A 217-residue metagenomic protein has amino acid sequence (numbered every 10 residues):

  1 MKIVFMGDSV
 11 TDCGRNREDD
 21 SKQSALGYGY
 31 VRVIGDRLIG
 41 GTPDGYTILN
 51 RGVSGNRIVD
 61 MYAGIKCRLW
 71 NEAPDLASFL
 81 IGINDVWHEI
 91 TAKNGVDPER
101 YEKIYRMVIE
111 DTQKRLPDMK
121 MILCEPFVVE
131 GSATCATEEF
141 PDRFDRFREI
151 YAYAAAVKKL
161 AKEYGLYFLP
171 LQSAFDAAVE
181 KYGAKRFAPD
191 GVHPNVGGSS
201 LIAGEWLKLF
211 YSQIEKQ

Functional and structural regions predicted by a protein language model:
M1-R51, K66-A73: Serine-esterase "nucleophile elbow" of acetyl-processing enzymes
D8, R15, V53-N56, I83 (+2 more regions): Gly/Ser/Thr-rich helix-start
T11, R57, E125: Ser/Thr-centric signal marking residues that sit in or immediately flank functional binding/regulatory motifs
G14-R15, V59, H88: Short N-terminal helix/helix-N-cap motif within the alpha/beta-hydrolase-1
V33-D36, G40-D44, Y62-Q217: Alpha-helical cap/lid subdomain in secreted, periplasmic, or secretory-pathway luminal O-acyl-processing enzymes
G55-A63: Structural motif
